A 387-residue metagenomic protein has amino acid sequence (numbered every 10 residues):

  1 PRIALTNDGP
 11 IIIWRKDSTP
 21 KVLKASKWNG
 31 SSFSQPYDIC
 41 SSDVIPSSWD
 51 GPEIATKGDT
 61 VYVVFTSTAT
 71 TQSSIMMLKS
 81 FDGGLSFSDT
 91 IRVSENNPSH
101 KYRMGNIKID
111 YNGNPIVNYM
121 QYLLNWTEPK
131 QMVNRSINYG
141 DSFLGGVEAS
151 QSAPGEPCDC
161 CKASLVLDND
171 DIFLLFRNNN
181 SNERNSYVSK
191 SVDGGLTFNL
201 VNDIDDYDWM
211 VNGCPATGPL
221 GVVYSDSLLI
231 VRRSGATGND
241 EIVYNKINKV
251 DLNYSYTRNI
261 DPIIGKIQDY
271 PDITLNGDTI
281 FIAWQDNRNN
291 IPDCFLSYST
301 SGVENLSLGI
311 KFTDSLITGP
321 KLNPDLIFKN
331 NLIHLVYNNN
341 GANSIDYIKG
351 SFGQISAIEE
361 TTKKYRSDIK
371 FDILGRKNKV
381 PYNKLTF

Functional and structural regions predicted by a protein language model:
P1-Q354: Extracellular, repeat-based ectodomains that mediate carbohydrate processing or recognition
D208, D314, K349-K377: Residue-level detector of functionally pivotal "anchor" positions at catalytic/ligand-binding pockets or at interdomain
K379-P381: Short linear motifs in exposed loops
N383-F387: Append "Rare intracellular matches occur via the same short Y/T/C beta-strand/loop motifs
